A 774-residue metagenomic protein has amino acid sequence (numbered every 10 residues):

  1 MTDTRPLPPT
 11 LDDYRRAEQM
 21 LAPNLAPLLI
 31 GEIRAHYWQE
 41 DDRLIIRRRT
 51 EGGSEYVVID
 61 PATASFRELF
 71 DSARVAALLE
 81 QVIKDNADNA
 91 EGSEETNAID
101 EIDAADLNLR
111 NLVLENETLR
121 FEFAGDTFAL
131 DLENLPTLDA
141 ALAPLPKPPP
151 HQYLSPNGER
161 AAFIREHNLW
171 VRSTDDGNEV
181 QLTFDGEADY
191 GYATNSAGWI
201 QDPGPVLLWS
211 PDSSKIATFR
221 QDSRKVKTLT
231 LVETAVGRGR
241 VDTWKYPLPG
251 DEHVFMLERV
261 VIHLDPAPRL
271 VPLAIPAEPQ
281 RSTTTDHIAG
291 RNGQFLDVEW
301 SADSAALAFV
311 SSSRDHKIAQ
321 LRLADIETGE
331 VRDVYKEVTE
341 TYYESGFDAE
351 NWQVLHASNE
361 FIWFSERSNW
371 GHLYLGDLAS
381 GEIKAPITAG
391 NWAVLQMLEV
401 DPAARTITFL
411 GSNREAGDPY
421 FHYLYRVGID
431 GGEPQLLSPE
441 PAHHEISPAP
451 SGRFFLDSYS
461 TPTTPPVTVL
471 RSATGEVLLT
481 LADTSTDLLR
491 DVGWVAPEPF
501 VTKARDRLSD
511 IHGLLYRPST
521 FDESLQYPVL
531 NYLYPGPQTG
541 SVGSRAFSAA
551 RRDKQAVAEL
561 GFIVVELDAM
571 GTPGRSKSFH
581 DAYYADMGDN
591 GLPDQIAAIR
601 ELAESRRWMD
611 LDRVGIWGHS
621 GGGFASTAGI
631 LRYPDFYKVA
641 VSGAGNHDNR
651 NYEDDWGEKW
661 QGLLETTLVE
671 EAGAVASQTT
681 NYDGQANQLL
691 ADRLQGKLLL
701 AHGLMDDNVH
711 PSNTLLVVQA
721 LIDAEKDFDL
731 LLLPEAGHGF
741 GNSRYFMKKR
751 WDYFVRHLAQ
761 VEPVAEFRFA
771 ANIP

Functional and structural regions predicted by a protein language model:
M1-P466, L470-T474, D487-L489, A759-P774: Beta-propeller folds
E68, Q181, P272, D333 (+11 more regions): Conserved beta-strand positions that form and line the central face of beta-propeller blades
R160, P466, I511, V529 (+1 more regions): Structural detector for hydrophobic anchor residues on beta-strands
D185-A197, T339-Y342, A482-G615, H619 (+2 more regions): Cap/lid segment of the alpha/beta-hydrolase catalytic domain
Q221, S312, S460, Y532-G536 (+2 more regions): Glycine-rich His-Gly loop
L323-T341, S368-N369, L375-V394, A403 (+13 more regions): Active/binding-pocket-proximal capping segment
Y420-Y423, S544-R545, G645: Beta-propeller blade termini and top-face loops
Y532, A550-L560, E566-P774: Active-site-proximal cap/loop segments of hydrolase catalytic domains
